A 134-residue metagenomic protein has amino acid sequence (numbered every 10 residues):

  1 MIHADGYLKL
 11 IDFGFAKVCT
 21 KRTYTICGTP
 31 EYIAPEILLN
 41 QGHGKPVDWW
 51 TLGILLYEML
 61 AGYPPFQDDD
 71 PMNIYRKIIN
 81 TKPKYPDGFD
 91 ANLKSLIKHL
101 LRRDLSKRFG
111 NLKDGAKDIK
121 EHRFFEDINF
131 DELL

Functional and structural regions predicted by a protein language model:
M1-K117, R123-E126: Eukaryotic serine/threonine protein kinase catalytic domain
L133-L134: Regulatory extensions appended to serine/threonine kinase catalytic cores
